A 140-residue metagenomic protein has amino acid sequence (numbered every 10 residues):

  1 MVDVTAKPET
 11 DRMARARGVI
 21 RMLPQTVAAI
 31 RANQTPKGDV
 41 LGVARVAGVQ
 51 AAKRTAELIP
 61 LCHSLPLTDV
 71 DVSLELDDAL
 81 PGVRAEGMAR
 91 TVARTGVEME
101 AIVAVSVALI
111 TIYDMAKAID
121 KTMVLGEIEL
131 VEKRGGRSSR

Functional and structural regions predicted by a protein language model:
M1-L41, V46-H63, T68-R140: C-terminal binding/interaction regions
